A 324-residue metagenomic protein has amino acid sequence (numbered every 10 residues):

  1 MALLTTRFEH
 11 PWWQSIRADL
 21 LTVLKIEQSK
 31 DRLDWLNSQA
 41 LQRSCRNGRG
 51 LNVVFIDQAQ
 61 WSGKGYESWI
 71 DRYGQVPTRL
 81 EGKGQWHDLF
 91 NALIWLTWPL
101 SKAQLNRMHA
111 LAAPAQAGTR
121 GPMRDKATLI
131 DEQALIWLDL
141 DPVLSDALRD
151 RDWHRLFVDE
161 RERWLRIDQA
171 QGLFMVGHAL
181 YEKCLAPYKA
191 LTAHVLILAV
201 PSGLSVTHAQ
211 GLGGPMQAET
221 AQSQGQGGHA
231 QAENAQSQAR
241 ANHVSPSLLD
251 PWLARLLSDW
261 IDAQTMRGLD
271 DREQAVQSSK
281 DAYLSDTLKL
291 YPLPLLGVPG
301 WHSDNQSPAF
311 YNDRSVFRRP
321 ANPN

Functional and structural regions predicted by a protein language model:
M1-N52: N-terminal ordered "arm"
P11-V23, D88-L100, T128-E132: Short, hydrophobic/amphipathic alpha-helical patches that form generic packing surfaces within helical domains
R43, N47, L80, T97-Q104 (+3 more regions): Short secondary-structure junctions and interdomain/linker hinges
N47-W98: Long, hydrophobic/aromatic-enriched structural stretches that serve as scaffold segments
I56, K64-Y66, D71, L100-N106 (+1 more regions): Eukaryotic complex-assembly regions enriched in large gene-expression and RNA-handling proteins
A103-Q116: Short, glycine/acidic-rich hinge or "gate" loops at secondary-structure transitions that mediate conformational
P114-G214, S237-N324: A contiguous, surface-oriented mixed alpha/beta subdomain in the mid-to-C-terminal portion of proteins that forms
L212-A239: Long, intrinsically disordered low-complexity tandem-repeat regions enriched in serine/threonine/proline and other
